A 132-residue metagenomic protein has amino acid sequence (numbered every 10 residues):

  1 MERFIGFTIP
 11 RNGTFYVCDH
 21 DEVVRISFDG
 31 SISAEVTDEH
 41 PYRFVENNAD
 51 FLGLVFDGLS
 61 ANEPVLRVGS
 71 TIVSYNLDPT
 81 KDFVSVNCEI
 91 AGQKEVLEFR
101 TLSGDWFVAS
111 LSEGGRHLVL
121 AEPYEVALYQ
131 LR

Functional and structural regions predicted by a protein language model:
M1-R132: WD40-repeat beta-propeller superdomains and closely related acidic/aromatic-rich repeat-like regions
